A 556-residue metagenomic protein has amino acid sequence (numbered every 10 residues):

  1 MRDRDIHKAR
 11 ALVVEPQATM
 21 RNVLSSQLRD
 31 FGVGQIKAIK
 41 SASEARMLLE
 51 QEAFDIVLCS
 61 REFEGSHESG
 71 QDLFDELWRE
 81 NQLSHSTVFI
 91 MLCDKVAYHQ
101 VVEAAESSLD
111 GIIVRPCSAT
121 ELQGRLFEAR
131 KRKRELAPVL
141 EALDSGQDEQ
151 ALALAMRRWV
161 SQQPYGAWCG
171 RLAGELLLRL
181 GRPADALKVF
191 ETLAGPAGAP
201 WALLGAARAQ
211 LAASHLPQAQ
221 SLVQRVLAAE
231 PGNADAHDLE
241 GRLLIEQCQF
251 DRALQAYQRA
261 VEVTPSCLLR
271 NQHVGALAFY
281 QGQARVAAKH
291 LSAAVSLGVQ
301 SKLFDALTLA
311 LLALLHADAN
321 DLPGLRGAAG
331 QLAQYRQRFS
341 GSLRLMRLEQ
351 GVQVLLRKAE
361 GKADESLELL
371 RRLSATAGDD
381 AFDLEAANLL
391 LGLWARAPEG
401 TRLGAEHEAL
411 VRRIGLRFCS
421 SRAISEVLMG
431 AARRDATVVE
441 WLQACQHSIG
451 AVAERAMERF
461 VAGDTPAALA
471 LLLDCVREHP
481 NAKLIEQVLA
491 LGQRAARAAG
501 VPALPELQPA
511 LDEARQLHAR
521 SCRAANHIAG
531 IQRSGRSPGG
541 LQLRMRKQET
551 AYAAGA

Functional and structural regions predicted by a protein language model:
I6, R130-A173, L178: CheY-like receiver
I6-T19, L24-L28, V57: Conserved acidic segment of CheY-like receiver
V33-S41, L48: Short hydrophobic/Thr-rich beta-strand motif most characteristic of the beta2 strand and flanking loop of CheY-like
V57-E80, S84-S86: Conserved phosphotransfer microenvironments
D72, H85, K95-G111: Alpha4 helix (beta4-alpha4-beta5 surface) of REC/receiver domains from two-component response regulators
C117-L126: C-terminal output helix
L187-I424, L428-A431, A436-G463, K547-T550: Flexible loop/N-cap segments at domain edges
